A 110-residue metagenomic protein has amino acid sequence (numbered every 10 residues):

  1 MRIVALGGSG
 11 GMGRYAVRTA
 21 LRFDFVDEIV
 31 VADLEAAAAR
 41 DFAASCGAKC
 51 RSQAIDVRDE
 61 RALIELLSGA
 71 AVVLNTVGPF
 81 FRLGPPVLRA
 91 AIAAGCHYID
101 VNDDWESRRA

Functional and structural regions predicted by a protein language model:
R2, A71-V72, H97: Structural motif
I3-R22: N-terminal Rossmann NAD(P)H-binding glycine-rich loop of SDR-like oxidoreductase domains
G10, L34-A37: Helix N-cap at the beta1-alpha1 junction of Rossmann-like dinucleotide-binding domains, i.e., the first residues
V26, A94-C96: A short helix->loop->beta-strand "cap" motif at the edges of active sites that frequently abuts
V31, S52-A54: Conserved residues in the N-terminal Rossmann fold of short-chain dehydrogenase/reductase
F42-C50: Short, conserved SAM-binding/catalytic segment of Class I S-adenosyl-L-methionine-dependent methyltransferases
A54-P79: Conserved Rossmann-fold cofactor-binding substructure of NAD(P)-dependent oxidoreductases
V101-A110: Rossmann-fold NAD(P)-binding glycine/threonine-rich loop
